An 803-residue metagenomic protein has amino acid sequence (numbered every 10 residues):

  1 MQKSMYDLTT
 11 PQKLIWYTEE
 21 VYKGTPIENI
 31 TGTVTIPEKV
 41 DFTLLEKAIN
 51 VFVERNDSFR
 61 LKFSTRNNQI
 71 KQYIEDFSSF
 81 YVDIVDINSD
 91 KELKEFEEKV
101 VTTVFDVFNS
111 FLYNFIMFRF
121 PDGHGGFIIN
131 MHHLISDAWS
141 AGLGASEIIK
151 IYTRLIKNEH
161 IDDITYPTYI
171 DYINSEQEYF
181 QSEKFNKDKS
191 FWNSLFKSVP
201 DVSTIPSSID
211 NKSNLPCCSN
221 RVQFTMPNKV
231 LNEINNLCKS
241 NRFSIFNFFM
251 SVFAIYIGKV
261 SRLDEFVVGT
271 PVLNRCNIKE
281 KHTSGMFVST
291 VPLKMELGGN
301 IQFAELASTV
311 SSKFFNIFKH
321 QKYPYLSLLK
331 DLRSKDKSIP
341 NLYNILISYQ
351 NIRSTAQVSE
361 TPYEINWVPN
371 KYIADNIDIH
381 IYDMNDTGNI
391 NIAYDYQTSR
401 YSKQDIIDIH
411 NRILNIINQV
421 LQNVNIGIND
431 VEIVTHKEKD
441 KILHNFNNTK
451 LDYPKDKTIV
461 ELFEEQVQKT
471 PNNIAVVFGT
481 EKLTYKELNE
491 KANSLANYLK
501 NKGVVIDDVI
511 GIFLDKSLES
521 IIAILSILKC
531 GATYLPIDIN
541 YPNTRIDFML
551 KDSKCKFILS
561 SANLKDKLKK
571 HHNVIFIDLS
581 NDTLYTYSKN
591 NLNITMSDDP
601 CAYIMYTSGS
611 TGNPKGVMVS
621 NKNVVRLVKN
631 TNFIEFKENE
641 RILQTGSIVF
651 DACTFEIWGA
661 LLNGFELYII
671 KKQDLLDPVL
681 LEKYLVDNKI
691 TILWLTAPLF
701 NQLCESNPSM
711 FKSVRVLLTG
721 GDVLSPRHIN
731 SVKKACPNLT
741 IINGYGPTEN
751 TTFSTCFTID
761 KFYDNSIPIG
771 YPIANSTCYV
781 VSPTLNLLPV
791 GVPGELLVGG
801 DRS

Functional and structural regions predicted by a protein language model:
M1-P167, P206-S207, N232, R242 (+10 more regions): Carrier-protein-dependent adenylate-forming modules in NRPS/ANL systems
K3, K13-Y22, T31-K39, I49-V51 (+17 more regions): Adenylate-forming
K13, F42, A141, K189 (+11 more regions): Short functional linear motifs
Q72, I84, F115, V268 (+10 more regions): Generic preference for hydrophobic
V199-S203, T631: A short secondary-structure junction motif
S244, D264-F266, V505, K556 (+3 more regions): Short acidic/polar active-site loop segments enriched in Thr and Asp
K335, L518-S526, C530-K551, N563 (+3 more regions): Motif- and composition-driven signal specific to adenylation
N429-K441: Short, highly charged C-terminal tails/helix-capping segments
